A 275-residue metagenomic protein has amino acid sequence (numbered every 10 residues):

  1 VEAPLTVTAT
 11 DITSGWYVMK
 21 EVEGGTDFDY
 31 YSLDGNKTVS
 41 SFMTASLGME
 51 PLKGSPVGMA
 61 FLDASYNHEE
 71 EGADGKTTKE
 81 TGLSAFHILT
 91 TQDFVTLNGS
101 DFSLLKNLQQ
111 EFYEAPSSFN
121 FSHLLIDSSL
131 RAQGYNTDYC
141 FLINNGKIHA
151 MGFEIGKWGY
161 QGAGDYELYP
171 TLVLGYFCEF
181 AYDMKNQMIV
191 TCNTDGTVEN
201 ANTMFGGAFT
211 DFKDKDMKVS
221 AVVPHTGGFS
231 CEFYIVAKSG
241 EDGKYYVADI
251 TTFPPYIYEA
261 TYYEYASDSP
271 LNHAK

Functional and structural regions predicted by a protein language model:
V1-I12: Beta-strand-enriched, solvent-exposed domains that form extended recognition/catalytic surfaces
D11-T13, G24, Y135-N136: Short, well-ordered loop/turn elements at secondary-structure boundaries
W16-D93: Conserved, compact domain cores that house catalytic/ligand-binding motifs in diverse enzymes and effector modules
L47, E71, K76-K275: Preference for solvent-exposed, low-hydrophobicity sequence contexts
